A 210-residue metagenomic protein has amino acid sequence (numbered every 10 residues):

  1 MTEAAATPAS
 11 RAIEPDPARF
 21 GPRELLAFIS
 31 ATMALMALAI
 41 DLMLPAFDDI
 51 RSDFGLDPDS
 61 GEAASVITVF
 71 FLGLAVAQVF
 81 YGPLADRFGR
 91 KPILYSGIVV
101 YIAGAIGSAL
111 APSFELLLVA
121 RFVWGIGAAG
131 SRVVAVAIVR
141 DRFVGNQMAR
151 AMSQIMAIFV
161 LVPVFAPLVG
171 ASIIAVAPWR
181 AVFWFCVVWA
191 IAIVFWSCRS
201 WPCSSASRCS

Functional and structural regions predicted by a protein language model:
E24-L56: Extracytoplasmic
T32, L94-V100, G104, A120 (+2 more regions): Residue-level signature of the transmembrane alpha-helical cores of Major Facilitator Superfamily-type secondary
D41, F71-V79, P163-V164: Residue-level signature of mid-helix packing/kink "hotspots" within the transmembrane helices of 12-pass Major
A46-A75: Extracellular/periplasmic helix-loop-helix junction of adjacent transmembrane segments in MFS-like secondary
G55, G89, L110-L116, G127 (+1 more regions): Helix-breaking motifs and short loop linkers at transmembrane-helix boundaries and internal kinks in secondary membrane
A75-E115: Conserved MFS/SLC helix-loop-helix module at the cytosolic interface between two early adjacent transmembrane helices
L116, S153-R199, C203-A206: Helix-loop-helix hairpin linking two adjacent transmembrane segments in secondary transporters
A120-F159: Cytoplasmic helix-loop-helix junction between adjacent transmembrane helices in 12-TM secondary transporters
